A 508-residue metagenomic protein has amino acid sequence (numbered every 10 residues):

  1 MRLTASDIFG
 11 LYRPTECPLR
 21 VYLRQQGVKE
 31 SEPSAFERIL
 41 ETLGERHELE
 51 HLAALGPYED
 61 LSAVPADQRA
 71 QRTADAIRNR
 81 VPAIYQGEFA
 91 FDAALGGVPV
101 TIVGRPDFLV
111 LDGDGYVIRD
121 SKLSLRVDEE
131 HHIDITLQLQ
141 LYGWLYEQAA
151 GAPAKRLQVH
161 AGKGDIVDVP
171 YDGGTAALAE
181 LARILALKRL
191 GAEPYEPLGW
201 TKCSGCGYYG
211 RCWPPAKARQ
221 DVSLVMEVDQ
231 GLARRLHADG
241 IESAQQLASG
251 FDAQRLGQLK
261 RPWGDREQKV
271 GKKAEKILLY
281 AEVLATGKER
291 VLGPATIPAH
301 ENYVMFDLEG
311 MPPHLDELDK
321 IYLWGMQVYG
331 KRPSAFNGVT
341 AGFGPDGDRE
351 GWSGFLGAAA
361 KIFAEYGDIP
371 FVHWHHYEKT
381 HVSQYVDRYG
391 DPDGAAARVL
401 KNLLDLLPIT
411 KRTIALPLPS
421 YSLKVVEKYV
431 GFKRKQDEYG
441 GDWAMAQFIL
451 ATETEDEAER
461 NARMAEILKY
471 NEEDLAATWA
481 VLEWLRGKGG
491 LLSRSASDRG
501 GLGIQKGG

Functional and structural regions predicted by a protein language model:
M1-G115: Metal-dependent nuclease catalytic cores that hydrolyze phosphodiester bonds in DNA/RNA, characterized by
R20, Y209, Y377: Cys/His-rich metal-chelating microdomains
P82-A182, K320-G325, G330, F336-G351: Mg2+/Mn2+-dependent nuclease catalytic core
T136, W144-D168, L406-E472: Active-site-proximal helix-loop-helix substrate-binding element of RNase H-like nuclease domains
P170-R235: Long, highly charged, low-complexity intrinsically disordered interaction regions that mediate electrostatic DNA/RNA
C212-V328, G338, D348: C-terminal extensions
L308-Y389, A397, L423: Conserved non-catalytic scaffold segment of RNase H-like nuclease domains
K469-G508: Acidic two-metal-ion nuclease catalytic site recognized across multiple nuclease folds, prominently DnaQ/RNase D-T
